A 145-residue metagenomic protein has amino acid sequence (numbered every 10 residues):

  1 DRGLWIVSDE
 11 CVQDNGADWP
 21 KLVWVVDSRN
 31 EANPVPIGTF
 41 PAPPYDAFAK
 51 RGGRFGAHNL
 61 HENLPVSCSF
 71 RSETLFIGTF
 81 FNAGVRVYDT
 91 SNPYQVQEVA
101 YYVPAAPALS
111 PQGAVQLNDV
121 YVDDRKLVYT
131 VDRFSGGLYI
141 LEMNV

Functional and structural regions predicted by a protein language model:
D1-V145: Feature marking well-ordered beta-strand scaffolds used for ligand recognition
